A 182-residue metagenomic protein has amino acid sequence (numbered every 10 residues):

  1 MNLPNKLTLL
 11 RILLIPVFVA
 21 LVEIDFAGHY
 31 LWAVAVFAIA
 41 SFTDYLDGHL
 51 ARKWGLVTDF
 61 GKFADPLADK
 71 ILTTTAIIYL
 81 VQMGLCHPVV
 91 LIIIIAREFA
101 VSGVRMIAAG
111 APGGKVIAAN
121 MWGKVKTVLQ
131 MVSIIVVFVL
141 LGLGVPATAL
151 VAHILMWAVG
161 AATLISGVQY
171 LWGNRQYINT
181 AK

Functional and structural regions predicted by a protein language model:
M1-K182: Alpha-helical transmembrane bundles and membrane-interface segments of multipass inner-membrane proteins
